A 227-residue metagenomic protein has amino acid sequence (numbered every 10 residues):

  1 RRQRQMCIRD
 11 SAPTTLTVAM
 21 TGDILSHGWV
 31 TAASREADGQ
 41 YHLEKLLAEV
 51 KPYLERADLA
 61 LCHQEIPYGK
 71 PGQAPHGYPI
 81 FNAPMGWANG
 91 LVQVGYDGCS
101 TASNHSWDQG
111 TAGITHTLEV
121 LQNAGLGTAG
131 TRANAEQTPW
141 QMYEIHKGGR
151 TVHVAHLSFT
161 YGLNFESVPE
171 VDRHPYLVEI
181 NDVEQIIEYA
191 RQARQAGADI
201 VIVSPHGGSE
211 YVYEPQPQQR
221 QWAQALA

Functional and structural regions predicted by a protein language model:
R2-Q5, R9-A227: Acidic, metal/ion-coordinating pockets
